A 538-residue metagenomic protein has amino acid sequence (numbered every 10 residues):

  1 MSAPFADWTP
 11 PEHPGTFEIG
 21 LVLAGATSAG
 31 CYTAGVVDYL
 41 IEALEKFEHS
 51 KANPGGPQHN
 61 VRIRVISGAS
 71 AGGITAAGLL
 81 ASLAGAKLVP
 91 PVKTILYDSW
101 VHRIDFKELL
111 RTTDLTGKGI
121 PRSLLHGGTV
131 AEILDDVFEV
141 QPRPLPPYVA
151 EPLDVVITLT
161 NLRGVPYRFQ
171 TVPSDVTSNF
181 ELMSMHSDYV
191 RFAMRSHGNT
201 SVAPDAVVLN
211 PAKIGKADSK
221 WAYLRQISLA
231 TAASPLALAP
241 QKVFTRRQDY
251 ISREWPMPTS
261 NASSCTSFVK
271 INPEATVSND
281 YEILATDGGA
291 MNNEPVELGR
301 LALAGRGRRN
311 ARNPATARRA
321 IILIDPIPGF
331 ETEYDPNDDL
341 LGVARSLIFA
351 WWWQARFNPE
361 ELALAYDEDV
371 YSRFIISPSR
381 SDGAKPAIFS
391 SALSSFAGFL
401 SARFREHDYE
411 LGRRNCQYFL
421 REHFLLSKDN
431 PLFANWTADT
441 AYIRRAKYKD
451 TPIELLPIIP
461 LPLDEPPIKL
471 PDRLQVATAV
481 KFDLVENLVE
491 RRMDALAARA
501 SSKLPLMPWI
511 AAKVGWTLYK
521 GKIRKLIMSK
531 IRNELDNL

Functional and structural regions predicted by a protein language model:
M1-I19, H102, I458, P471 (+1 more regions): N-terminal low-complexity/intrinsically disordered extensions
A3-F5, P14-V22, S28-R143, D154 (+4 more regions): Patatin-like phospholipase
S28-C31, I74-A76, G164-P166, M291-E294 (+3 more regions): Flexible loop/turn segments at secondary-structure boundaries
L44, L303-G307, C416-S427: Short, hydrophobic alpha-helical segments
P90-V101, R309-D335, W351-W352: Catalytic or ion-translocation cores adjacent to nucleophile or general acid/base/metal-coordination motifs in diverse
D154-G305, P336, L341-L400, E406: Active-site gating loop/helix substructures
S427-E534: Acidic, Ser/Thr-rich low-complexity intrinsically disordered segments
